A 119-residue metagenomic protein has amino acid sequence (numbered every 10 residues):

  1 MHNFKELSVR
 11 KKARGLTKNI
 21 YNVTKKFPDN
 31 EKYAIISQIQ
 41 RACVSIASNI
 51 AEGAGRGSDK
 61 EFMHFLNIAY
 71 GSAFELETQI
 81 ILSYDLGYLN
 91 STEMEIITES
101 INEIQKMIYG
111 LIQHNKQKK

Functional and structural regions predicted by a protein language model:
M1-K119: Short, C-terminally biased terminal segments at protein or domain edges
